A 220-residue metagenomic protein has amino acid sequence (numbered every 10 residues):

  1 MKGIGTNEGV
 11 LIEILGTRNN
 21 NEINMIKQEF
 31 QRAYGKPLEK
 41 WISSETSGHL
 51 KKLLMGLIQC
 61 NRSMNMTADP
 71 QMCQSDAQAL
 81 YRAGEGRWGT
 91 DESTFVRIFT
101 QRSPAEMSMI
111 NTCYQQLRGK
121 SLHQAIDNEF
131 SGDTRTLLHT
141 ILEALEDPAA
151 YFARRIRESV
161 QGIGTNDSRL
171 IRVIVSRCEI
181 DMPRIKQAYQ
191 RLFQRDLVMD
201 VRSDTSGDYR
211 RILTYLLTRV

Functional and structural regions predicted by a protein language model:
M1-V220: Structural signature for extended repeat/solenoid scaffolds and their inter-repeat hinge/linker regions, spanning
